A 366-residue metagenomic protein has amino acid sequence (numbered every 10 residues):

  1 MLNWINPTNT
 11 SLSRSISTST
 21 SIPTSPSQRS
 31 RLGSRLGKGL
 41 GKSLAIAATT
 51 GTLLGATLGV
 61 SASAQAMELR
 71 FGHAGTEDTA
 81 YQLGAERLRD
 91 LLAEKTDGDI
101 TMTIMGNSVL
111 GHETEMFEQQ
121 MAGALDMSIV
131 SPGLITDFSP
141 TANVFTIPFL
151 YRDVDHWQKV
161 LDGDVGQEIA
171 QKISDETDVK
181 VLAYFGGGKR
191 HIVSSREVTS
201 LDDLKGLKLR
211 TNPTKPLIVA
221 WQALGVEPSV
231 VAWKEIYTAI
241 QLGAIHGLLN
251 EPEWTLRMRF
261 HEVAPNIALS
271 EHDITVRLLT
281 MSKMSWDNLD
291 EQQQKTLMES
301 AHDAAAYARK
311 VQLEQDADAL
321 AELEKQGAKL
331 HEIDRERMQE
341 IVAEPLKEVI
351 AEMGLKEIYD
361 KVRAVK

Functional and structural regions predicted by a protein language model:
M1-G39: N-terminal secretory signal peptides that target proteins for export/translocation
N3, R31, T50-G51, E94 (+1 more regions): Short, flexible coil/linker elements and helix-boundary hinge sites characteristic of intrinsically disordered
P23-R35, S43, A47, G51 (+5 more regions): A residue-level detector for conformationally permissive "hinge/kink" positions
L44, T50-S63: C-terminal segment of classical bacterial N-terminal signal peptides
Q65-W157, D164-K366: N-terminal secretory/targeting leader peptides
